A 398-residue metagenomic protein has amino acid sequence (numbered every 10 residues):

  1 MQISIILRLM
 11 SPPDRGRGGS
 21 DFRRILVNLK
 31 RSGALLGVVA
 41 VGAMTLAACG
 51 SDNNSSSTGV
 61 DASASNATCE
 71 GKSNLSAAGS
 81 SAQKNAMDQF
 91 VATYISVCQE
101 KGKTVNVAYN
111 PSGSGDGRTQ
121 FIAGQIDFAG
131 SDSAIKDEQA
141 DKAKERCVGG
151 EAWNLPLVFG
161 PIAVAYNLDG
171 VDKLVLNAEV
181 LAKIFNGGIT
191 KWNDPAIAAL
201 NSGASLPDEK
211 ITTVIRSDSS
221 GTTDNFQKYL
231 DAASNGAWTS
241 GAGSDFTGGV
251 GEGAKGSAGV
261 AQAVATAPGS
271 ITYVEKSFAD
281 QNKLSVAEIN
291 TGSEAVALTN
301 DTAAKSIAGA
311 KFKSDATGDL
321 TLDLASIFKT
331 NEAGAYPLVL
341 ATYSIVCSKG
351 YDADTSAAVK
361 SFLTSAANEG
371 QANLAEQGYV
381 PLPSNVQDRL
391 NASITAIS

Functional and structural regions predicted by a protein language model:
M1-A47: Sec-dependent bacterial lipoprotein signal peptides
L29, S51-S55, A67-E70, N201-E209 (+1 more regions): Extracellular/periplasmic juxtamembrane helices and adjacent flexible linkers that interface with membrane partners
L46-V60: Bacterial lipoprotein signal-peptidase II cleavage site
G59-A198, S257, A261-A263, V274-N282: N-terminal segment of the mature folded domain
C69, F121-A123, C147-G149, L155-F159 (+7 more regions): Extracellular/periplasmic catalytic domains that process cell-envelope and extracellular macromolecules
R118, S219-K313: Ligand-binding pocket segment of bilobal, Venus flytrap-like solute-binding proteins
G149-Y166, E288-Y343: Periplasmic-binding protein-like
P161-A165, V171-Q262: Extracytoplasmic ligand-binding site segments that recognize negatively charged/polar headgroups
